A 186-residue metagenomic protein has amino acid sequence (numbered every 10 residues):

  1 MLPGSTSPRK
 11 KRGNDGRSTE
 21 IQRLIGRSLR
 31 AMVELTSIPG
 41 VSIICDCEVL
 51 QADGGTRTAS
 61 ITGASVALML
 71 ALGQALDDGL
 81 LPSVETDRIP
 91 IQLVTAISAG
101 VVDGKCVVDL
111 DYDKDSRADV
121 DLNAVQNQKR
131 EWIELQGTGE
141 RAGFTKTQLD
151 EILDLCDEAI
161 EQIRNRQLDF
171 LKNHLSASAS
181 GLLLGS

Functional and structural regions predicted by a protein language model:
M1-I38, W132-D154: Glycine-rich, flexible beta-strand/loop modules in the N-terminal catalytic cores of phosphate-handling
P8-G13, T62, Y112-K114: Short intrinsically disordered coil segments
I25, L29, A64-L72: Buried hydrophobic packing segments
S37, G55-A59, M69-G73, P82-S186: A structural signal for small-residue-enriched, beta-sheet-centric alpha/beta enzyme cores and oligomeric scaffold folds
S37-A52: Glycine- and acidic-rich phosphate- and metal-coordinating loops
V49-G63: Glycine/serine-rich anion-binding loops at beta->alpha junctions that coordinate negatively charged ligand groups
D77: FAD-binding subdomain of flavoenzyme oxidoreductases
